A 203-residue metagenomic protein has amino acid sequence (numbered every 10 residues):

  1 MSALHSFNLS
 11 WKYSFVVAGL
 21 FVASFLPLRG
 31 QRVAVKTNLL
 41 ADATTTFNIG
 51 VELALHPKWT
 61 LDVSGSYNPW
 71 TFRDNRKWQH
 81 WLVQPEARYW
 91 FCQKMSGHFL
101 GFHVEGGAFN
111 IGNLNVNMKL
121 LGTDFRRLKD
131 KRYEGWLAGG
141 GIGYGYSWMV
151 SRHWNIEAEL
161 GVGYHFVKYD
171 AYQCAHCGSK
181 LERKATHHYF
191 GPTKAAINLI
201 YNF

Functional and structural regions predicted by a protein language model:
M1-A34, L199, F203: Bacterial Sec-dependent N-terminal signal peptides
R29-Q31, T45, K94-S96: Short loop/turn segments at connectors of secondary-structure elements within structured domains
R32-T46: Short N-terminal segments immediately surrounding and downstream of signal-peptide cleavage
L39-A41, G65, L160: A mature extracytoplasmic/lumenal domain signature
I49-V51: A short acidic, amphipathic alpha-helical/loop segment
L53-A158, A196-Y201: Gram-negative (and chloroplast) outer-membrane scaffold detector with strong preference for beta-barrel transmembrane
S151-F203: Predominantly the C-terminal beta-signal and adjacent terminal strand-loop region of outer-membrane beta-barrel
